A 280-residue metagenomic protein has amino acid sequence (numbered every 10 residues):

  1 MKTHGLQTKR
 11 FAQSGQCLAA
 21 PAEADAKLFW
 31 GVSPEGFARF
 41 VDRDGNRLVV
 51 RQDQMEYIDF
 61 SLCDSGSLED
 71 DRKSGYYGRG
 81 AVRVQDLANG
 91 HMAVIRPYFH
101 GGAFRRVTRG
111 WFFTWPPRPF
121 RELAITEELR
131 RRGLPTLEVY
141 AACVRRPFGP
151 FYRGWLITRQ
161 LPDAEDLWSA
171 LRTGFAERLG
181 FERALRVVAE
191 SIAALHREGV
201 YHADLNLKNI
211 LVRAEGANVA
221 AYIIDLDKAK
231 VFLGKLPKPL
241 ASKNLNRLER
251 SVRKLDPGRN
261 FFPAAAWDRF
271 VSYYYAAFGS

Functional and structural regions predicted by a protein language model:
G15-D71: Juxta-kinase regulatory segment immediately upstream of eukaryotic protein kinase catalytic domains
D59-E165, R197: Conserved ATP-binding subdomain of kinase catalytic cores across diverse folds
H100-V107, T158-F175, K228-A229, R250 (+1 more regions): A glycine-centered beta->alpha junction motif in the catalytic cores of kinase/phosphotransferase enzymes
R109-T114, G174-F175, K238: Short glycine-enriched, charge-decorated loop/helix-capping segments at active-site entrances that position
P119, I125-E128, R132-P135, W168-A203: Conserved kinase catalytic-core helix
L205, I210-V212: Hydrophobic residue at the +6 position relative to the catalytic HRD Asp in the kinase catalytic loop
V212-N218: Activation-loop N-terminal segment of eukaryotic-like protein kinases
V219-S280: C-lobe/activation-segment region of protein kinase-like
